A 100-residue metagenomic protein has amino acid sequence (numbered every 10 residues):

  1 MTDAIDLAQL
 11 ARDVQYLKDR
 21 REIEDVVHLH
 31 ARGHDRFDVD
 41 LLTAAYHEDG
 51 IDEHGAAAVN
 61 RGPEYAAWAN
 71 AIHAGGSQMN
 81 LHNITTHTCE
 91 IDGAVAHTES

Functional and structural regions predicted by a protein language model:
M1-R32, R36, D40, A44 (+1 more regions): Short, low-complexity N-terminal intrinsically disordered segments enriched in polar/charged residues
R36-S100: A solvent-exposed, acidic/Ser-Thr-rich amphipathic alpha-helical stretch
